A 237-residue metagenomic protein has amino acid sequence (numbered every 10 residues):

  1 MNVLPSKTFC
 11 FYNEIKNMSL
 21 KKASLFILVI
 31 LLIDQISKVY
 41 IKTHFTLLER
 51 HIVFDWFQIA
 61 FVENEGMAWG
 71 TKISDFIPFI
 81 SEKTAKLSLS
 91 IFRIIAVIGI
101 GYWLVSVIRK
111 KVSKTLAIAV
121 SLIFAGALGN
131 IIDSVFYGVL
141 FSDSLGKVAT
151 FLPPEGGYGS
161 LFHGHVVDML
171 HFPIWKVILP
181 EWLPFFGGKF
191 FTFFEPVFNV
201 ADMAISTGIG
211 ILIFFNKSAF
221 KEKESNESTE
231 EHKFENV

Functional and structural regions predicted by a protein language model:
N2-V237: Alpha-helical transmembrane bundles and membrane-interface segments of multipass inner-membrane proteins
